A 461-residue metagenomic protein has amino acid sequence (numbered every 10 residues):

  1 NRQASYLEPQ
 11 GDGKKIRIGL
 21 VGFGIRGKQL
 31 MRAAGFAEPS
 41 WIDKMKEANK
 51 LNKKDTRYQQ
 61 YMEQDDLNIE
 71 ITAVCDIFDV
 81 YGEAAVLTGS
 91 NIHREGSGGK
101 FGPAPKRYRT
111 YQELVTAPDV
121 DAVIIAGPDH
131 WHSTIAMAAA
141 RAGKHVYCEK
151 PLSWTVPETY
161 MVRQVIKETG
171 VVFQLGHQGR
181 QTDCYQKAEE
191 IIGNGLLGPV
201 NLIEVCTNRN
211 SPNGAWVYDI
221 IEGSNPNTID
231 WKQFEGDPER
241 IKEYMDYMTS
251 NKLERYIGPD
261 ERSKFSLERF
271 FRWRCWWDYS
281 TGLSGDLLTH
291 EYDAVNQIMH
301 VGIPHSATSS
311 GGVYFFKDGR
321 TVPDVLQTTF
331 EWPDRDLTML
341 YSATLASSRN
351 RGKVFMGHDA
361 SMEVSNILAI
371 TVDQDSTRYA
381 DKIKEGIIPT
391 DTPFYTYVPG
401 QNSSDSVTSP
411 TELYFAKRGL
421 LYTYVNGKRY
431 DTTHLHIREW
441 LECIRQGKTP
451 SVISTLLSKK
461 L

Functional and structural regions predicted by a protein language model:
N1-H145, Y160-V172: N-terminal glycine-/serine-/threonine-rich beta1-alpha1-beta2 phosphate-ribose binding loop of Rossmann-like
F23-G27, I77-Y81, D129-W131, S153-T155 (+3 more regions): Solvent-exposed loop/turn segments at secondary-structure junctions within structured extracellular/periplasmic domains
G27, M31, G35, V86 (+11 more regions): Non-transmembrane alpha-helical segments in soluble domains of secreted/periplasmic/extracellular proteins
T134, W154-P157, M161, T432-E439: Generic alpha-helical secondary structure signal
H145, S153-D230: A contiguous active-site-proximal alpha/beta segment in oxidoreductase catalytic domains
K150: Short basic (Lys/Arg) and small-residue
Q186-K187, P199-N208, P212-L456: Contiguous beta-strand/loop segments that form the cofactor/metal-binding neighborhood of enzyme cores
